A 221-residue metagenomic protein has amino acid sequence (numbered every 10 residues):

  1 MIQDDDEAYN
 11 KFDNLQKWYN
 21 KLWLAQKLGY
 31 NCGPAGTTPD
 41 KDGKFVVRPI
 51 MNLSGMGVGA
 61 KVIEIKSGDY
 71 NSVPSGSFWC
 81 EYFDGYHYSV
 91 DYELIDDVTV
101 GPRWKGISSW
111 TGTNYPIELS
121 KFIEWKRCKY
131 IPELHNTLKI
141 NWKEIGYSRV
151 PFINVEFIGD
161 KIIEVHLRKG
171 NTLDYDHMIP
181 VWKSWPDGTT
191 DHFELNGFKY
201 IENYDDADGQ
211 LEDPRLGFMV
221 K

Functional and structural regions predicted by a protein language model:
D4-N141: Active-site nucleotide/adenylate-binding loops and adjacent lid/helix of ATP-dependent enzymes
G55-M56, V98-V100, T111-E118, K126-K221: ATP-dependent carboxylate activation and anion-phosphoryl transfer catalytic cores that bind Mg-ATP to form
